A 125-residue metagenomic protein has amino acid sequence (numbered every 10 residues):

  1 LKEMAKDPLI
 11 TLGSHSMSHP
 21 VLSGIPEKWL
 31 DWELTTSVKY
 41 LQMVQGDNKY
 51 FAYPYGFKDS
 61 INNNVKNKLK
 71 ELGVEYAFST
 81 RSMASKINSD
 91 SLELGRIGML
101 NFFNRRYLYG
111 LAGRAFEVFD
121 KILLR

Functional and structural regions predicted by a protein language model:
L1-I10: Active-site cradle of extracellular carbohydrate-active enzymes
K6-D7, P20, G24-R125: C-terminal active-site subregion of NodB/CE4 polysaccharide deacetylases
T11-P20: Histidine-centered catalytic micro-motifs
